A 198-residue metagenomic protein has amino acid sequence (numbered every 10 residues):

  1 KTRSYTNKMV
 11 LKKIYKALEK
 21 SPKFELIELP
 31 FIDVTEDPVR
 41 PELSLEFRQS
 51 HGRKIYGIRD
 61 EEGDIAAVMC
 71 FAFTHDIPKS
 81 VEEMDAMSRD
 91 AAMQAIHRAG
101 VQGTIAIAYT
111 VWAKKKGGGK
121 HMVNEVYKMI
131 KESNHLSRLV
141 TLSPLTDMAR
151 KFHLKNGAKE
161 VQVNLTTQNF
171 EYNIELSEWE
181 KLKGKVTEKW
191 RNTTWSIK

Functional and structural regions predicted by a protein language model:
L45-E61, A72-V81: A short helix-loop-beta-strand connector motif used in the catalytic cores of GNAT acetyltransferases and, in some
I65-V68: Short glycine-/small-residue motifs
C70-I107: Conserved acyl-donor/pantetheine-binding loop and adjacent beta-alpha core of acyl/acetyltransferases and related
A106, E132-L145: Conserved GNAT acetyl-CoA-binding A-motif
A113, V140-K151, N164-E171: Conserved beta-strand-loop-alpha-helix junction that forms the acyl-donor binding cleft
A113-K131: Conserved acetyl-CoA-binding loop-helix of GNAT-fold acetyltransferases
L154-N164: Conserved acetyl-CoA-binding loop of GNAT-fold acetyltransferases
T166-K198: C-terminal "cap" of GNAT-fold acetyltransferases
